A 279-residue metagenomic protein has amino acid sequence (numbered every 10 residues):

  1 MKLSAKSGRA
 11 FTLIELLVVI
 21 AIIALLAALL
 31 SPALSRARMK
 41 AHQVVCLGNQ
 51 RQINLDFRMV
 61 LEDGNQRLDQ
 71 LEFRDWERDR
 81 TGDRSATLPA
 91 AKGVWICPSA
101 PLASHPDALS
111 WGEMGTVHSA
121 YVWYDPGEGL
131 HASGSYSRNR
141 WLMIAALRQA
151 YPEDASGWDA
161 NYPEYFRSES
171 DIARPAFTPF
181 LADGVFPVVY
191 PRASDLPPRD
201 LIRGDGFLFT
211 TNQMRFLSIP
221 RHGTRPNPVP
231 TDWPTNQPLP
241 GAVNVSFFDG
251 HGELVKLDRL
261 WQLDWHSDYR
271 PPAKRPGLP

Functional and structural regions predicted by a protein language model:
M1-K6: N-terminal secretory signal peptides that target proteins for export/translocation
S7-R38: N-terminal single-pass transmembrane signal-anchor helix
L29, R38-N49: Juxtamembrane interface helices immediately C-terminal to a transmembrane segment
V44-P279: Short, well-structured segments within or immediately adjacent to enzyme catalytic domains that line ligand-binding
